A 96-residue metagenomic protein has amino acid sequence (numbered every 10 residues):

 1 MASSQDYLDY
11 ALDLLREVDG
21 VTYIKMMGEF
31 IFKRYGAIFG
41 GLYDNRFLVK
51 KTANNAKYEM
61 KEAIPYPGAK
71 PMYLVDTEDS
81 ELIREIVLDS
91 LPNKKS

Functional and structural regions predicted by a protein language model:
M1-S96: Charge-dense, helix-prone N-terminal extensions
